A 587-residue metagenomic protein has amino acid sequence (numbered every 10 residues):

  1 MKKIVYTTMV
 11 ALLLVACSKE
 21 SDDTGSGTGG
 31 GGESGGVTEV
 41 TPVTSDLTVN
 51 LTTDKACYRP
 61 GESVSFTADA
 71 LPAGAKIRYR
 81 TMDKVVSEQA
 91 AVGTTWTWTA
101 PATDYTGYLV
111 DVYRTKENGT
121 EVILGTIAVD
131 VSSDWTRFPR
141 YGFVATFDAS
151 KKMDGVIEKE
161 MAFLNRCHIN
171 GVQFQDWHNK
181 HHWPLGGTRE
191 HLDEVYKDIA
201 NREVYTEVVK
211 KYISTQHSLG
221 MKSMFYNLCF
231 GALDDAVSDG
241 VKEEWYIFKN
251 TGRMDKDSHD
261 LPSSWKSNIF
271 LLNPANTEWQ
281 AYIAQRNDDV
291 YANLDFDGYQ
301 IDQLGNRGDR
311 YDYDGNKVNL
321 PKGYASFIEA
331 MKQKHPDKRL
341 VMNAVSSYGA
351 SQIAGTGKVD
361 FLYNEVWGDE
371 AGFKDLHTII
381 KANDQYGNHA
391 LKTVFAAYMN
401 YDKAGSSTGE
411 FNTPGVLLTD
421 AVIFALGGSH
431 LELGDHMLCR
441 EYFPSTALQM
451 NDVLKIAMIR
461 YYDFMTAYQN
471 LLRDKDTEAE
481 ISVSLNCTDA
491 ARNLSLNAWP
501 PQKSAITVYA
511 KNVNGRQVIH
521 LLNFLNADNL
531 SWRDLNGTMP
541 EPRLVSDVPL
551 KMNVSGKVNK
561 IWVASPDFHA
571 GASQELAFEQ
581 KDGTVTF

Functional and structural regions predicted by a protein language model:
C17-F174, L522-D528, G537-V545, Q580: Mature N-terminal, pre-catalytic/accessory segment of carbohydrate-active enzymes
S133-D154, F225-L294: Active-site-adjacent "subsite" loops/lids of carbohydrate-active enzymes
F147-G171, W177, H182-D239, A281-Y282 (+1 more regions): Aromatic- and glycine-enriched glycan-recognition loops and surfaces that form the carbohydrate-binding subsites
A149-R166, W279-N293, V345-I353, T413-D420: Short, acidic/polar
H178-V209, V237-P274, G305-K322: Aromatic- and acidic-residue-enriched carbohydrate-binding clefts of CAZyme catalytic domains
A275-L362, W367-A382, G387-A390: Active-site neighborhood of glycoside hydrolase catalytic domains
Q303, A390-E480: Aromatic/acidic polysaccharide-binding cleft in carbohydrate-active enzymes
N493-S555: Carbohydrate-binding surface patches
